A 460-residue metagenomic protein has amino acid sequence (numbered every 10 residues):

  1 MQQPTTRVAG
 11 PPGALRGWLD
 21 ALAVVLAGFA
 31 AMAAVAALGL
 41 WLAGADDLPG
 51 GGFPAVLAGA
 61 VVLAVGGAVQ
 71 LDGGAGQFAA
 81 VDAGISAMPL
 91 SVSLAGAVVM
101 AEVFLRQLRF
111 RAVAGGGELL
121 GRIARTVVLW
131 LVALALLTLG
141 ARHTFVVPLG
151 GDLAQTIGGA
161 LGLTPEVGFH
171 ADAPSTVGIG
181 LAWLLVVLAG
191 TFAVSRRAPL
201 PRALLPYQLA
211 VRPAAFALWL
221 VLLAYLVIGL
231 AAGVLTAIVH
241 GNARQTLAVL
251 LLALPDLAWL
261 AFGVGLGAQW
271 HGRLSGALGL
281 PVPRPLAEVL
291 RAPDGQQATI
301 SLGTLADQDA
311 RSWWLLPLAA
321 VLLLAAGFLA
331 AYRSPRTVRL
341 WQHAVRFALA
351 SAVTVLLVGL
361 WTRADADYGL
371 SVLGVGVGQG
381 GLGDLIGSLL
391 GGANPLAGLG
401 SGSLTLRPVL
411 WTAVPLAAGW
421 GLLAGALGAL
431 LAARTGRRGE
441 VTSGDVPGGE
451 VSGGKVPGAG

Functional and structural regions predicted by a protein language model:
Q3-L19, A97-A124, T138-V146, L185-A217 (+4 more regions): Cytoplasmic membrane-interface segments at the C-terminal ends of transmembrane helices
P4-A95, L139-A173, G233-A319, L357-G444 (+1 more regions): Long, glycine/tryptophan/cysteine-rich extracytoplasmic
L26-A34, T126-T138, A217-G233, V353-T354 (+1 more regions): Selective recognition of specific alpha-helical transmembrane segments in multi-pass small-molecule
F169-L185: Alpha-helical transmembrane segments
P201-Q245: Loop-centered beta-sheet repeat module
D445-G460: Long, low-complexity, intrinsically disordered cytosolic termini of multi-pass membrane proteins
